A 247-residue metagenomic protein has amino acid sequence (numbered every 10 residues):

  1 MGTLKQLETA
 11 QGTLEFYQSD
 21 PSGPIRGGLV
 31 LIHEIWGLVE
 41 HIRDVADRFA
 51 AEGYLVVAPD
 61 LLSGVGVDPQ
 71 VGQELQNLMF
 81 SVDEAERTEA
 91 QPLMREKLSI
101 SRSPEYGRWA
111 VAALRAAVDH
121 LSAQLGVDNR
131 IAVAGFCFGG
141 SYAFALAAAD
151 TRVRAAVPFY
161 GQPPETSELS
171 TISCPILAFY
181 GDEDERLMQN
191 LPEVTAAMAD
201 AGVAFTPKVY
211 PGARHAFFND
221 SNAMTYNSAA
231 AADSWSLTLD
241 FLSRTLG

Functional and structural regions predicted by a protein language model:
M1-G247: N-terminal cap/leader regions of alpha/beta-hydrolase-fold enzymes, predominantly small-molecule hydrolases
